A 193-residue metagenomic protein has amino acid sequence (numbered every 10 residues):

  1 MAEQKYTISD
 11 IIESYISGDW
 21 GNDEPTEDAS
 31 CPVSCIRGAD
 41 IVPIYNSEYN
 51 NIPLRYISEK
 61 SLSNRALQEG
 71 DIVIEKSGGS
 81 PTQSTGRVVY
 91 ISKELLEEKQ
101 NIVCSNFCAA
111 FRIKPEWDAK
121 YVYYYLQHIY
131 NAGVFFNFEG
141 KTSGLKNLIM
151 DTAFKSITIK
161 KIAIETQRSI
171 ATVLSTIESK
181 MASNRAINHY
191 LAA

Functional and structural regions predicted by a protein language model:
M1-W20, K160-A193: Non-catalytic DNA-recognition/assembly elements of restriction-modification systems
K5-P25, A39-E75, G79-T82: Sequence-specific dsDNA recognition surfaces
E27-P32: Membrane-cytosol interface segments
R37-G38, L62-H128: A short beta-sheet element
S58, A109-K114, K155-K161, T172-S175 (+1 more regions): Short, well-ordered beta-strand elements within core beta-sheets of diverse protein domains
N101-F107, V134-A171: A short glycine-rich beta-alpha junction/loop motif
D118-K120, A132-V134, K180-N184, N188: Short secondary-structure capping/junction motifs at helix and strand boundaries
